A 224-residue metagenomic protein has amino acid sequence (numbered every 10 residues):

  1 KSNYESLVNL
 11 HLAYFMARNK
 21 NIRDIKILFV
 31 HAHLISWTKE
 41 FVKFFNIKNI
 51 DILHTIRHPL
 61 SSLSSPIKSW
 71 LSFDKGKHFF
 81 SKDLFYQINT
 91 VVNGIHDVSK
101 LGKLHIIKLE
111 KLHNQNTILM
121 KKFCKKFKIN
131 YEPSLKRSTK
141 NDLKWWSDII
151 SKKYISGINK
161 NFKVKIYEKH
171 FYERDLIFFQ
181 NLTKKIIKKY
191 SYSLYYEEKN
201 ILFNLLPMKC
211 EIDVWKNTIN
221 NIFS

Functional and structural regions predicted by a protein language model:
K1-N19: Small/polar (Gly/Ser/Thr/Ala-rich) solvent-exposed segments that form structured loops/beta-strands/short helices used
S2, H58, K108, Y172-E173: Helix N-cap and loop-to-helix transition residues
S2-N3, D83, D142, Y172: Helix N-terminus capping/helix-initiation residues
F15-L135, D148-S151: PAPS-dependent sulfotransferase catalytic domain
K125, I129-S224: PAPS-dependent sulfotransferases, especially Golgi type II membrane carbohydrate sulfotransferases
